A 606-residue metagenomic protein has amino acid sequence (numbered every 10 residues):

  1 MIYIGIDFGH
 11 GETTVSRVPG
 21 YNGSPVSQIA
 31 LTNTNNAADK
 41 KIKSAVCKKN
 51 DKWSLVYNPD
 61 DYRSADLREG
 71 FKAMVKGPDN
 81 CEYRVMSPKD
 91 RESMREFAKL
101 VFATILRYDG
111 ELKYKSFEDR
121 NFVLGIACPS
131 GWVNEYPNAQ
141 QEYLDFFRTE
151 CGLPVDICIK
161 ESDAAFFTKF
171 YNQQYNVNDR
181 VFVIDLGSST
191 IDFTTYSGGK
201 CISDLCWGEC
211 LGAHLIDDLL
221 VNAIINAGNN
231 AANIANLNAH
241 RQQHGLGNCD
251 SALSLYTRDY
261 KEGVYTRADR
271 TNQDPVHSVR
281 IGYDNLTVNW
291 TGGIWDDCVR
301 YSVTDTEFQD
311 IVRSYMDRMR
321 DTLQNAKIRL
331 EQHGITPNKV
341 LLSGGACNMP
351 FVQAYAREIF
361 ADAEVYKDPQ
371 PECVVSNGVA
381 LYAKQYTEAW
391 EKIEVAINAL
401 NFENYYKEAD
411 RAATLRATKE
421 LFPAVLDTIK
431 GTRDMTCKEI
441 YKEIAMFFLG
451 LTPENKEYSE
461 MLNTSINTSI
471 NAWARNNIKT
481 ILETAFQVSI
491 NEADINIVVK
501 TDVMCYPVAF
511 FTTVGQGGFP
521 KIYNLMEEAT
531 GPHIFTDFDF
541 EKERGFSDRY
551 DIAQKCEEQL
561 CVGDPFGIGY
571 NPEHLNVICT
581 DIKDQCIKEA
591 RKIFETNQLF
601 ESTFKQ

Functional and structural regions predicted by a protein language model:
M1, D156-I184, C373-A389: Conserved phosphate-binding catalytic cores of ATP/NTP-utilizing and phosphoryl-transfer enzymes
M1-S24, Y171-S203: Gly/Thr-rich phosphate-binding beta-strand-loop-beta motif of the actin/hexokinase/Hsp70
N22-C151, L219-L220, I224-G282: Phosphate-binding loop and its immediate beta->loop->alpha context in nucleotide/phosphate-handling enzymes
Y57-D66, V75, P129-G131, L215-Y355 (+3 more regions): Gly/charged contiguous loops adjacent to phosphate- or pyrophosphate-bearing nucleotide/cofactor binding elements
L67, M86-F102, E135-A139, C158-S162 (+3 more regions): Phosphate/oxyanion-binding active-site loops and adjacent basic polyanion-contact surfaces
E96-S116, E161-V177, T306-P337, Y382 (+3 more regions): Phosphate/ATP-binding catalytic cores across multiple sugar-kinase/actin-like superfamilies, primarily ASKHA
A139-Y143, M349-F360: Conserved helicase motor "Helicase C" RecA-like lobe of SF1/SF2 P-loop NTPases
V183-G198, W390-A424: Extended, charge-rich low-complexity interaction segments
